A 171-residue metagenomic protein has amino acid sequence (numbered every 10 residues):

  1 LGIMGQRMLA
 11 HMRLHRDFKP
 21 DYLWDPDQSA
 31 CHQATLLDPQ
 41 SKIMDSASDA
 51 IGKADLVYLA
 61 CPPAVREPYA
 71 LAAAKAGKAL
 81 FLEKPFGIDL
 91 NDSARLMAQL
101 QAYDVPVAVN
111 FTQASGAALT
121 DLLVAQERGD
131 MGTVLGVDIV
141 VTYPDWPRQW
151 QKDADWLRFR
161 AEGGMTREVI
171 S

Functional and structural regions predicted by a protein language model:
L1-D38: N-terminal Rossmann-like dinucleotide-binding module
M8, D38-Q99: Beta-loop-alpha module in the N-terminal Rossmann-like domain of NAD(P)-dependent dehydrogenases, especially those
K19, D55, A79, V105-P106: Structural signature of beta-strand start/N-cap positions in the alpha/beta core of ABC transporter nucleotide-binding
D21, M44, A108: General small-molecule cofactor/ligand-binding pocket signal
Y22, L56, G136: Short, Asp-centered acidic motifs that coordinate Mg2+ and/or phosphate in catalytic or ligand-binding sites
R95-Q113, T133-V137: Rossmann-fold dehydrogenase core element
Q113-S171: Predominantly a Rossmann-like dinucleotide-binding segment in NAD(P)-dependent oxidoreductases
